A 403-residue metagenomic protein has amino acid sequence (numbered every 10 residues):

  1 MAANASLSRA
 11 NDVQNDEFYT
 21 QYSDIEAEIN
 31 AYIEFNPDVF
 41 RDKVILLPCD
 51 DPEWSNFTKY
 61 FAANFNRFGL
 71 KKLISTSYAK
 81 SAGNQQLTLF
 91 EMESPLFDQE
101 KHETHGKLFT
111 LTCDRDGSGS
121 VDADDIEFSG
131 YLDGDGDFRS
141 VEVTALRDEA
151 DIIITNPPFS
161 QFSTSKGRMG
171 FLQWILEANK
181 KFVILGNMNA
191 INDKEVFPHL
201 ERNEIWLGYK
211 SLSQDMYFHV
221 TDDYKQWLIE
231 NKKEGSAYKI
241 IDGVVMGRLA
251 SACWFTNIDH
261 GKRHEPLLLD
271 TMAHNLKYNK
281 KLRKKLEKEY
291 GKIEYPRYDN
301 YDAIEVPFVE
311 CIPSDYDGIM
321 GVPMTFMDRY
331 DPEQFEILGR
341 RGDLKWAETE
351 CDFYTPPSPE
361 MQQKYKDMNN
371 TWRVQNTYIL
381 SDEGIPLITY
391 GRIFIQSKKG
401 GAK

Functional and structural regions predicted by a protein language model:
M1-K403: Class I S-adenosyl-L-methionine-dependent methyltransferase catalytic core
